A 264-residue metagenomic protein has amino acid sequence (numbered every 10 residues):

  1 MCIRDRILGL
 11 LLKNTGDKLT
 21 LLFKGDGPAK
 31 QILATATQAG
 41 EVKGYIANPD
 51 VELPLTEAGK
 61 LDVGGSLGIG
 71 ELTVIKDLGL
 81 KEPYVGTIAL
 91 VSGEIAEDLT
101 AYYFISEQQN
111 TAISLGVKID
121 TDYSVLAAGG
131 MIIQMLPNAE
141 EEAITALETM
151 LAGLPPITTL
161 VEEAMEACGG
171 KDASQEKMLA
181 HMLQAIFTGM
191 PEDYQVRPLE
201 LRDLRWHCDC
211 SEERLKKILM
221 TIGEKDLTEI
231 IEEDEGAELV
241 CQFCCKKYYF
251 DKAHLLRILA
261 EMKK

Functional and structural regions predicted by a protein language model:
M1-I3: Conserved small/polar residues in nucleotide/adenosyl-binding loops
I7-N14, A101-Q108, T188, E224: Short, intrinsically disordered, mixed-charge
I7-T35, L61-D62: Polyanion/phosphate-binding surface patch
T15-T20, N110-G116, Y194-P198: Flexible, glycine/charged-enriched surface loops at secondary-structure junctions
F23-G27, V117-T121, C241-F243: Short acidic, glycine-rich loop/turn motifs
T37-A180: Hydrophobic, aromatic-lined core segments that form the binding pocket/scaffold for planar heteroaromatic ligands
L151-K264: Cys/His-clustered metal-coordination modules, chiefly Zn-binding fingers
